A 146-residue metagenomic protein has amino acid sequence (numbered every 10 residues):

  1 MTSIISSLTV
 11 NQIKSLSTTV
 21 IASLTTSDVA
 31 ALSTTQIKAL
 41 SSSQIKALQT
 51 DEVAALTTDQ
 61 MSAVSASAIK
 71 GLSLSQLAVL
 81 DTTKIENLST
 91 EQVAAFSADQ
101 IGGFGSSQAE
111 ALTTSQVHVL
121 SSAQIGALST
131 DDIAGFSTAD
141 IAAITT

Functional and structural regions predicted by a protein language model:
M1-T146: General marker for long, soluble alpha-helical cores
